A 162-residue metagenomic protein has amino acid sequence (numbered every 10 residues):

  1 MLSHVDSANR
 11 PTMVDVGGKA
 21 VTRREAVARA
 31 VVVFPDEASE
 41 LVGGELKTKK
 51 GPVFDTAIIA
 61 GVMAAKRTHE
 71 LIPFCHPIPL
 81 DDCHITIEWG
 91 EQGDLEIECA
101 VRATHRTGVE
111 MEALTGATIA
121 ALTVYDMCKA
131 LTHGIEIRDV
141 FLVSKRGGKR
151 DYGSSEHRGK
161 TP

Functional and structural regions predicted by a protein language model:
M1-H76, D81-P162: C-terminal binding/interaction regions
